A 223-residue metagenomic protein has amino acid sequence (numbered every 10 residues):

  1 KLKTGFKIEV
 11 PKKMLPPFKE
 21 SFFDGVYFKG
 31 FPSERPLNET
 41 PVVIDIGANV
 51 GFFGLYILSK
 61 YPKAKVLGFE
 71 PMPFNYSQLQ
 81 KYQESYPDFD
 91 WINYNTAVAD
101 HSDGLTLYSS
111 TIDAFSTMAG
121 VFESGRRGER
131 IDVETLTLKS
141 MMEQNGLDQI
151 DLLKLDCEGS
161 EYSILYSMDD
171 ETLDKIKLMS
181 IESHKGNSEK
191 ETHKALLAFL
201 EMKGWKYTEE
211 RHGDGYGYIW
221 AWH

Functional and structural regions predicted by a protein language model:
K1-H223: Phosphate/nucleotide-binding beta-alpha loop and adjacent structural elements of enzyme active sites
